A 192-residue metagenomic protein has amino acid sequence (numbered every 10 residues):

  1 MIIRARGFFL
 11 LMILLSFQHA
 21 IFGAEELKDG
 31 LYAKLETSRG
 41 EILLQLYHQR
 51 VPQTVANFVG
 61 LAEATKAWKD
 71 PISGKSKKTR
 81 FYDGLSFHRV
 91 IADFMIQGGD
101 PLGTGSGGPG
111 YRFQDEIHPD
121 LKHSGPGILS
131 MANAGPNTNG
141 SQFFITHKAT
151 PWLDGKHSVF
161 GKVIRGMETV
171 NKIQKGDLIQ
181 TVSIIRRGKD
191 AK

Functional and structural regions predicted by a protein language model:
I2-I3, M12-K192: Cyclophilin-like peptidyl-prolyl cis-trans isomerases
R6-F8: N-terminal leader/targeting segments
